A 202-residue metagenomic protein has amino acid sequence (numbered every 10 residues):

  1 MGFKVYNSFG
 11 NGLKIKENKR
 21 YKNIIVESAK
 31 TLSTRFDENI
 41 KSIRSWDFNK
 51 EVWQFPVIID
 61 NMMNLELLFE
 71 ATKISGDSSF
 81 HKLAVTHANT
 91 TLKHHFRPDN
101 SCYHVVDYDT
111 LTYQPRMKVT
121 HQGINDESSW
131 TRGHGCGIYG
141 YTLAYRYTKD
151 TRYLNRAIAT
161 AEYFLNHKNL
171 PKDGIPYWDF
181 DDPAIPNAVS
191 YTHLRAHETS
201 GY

Functional and structural regions predicted by a protein language model:
F3-K14: Non-membrane alpha-helical segments in proteins
G12-V26, T72-V85, Y145-I158: Structural helix-adjacent loops and short alpha-helical linkers that scaffold large soluble proteins
I24-R44, L83-H104, Y108-T120, R156-D173: Long, well-ordered core segments of solenoidal/helical folds
S42-Y103: Aromatic- and glycine-enriched pocket-lining scaffold segments that form the walls of small-molecule binding clefts
R44-E51, R116-N125, Y177-A188: Acidic/His metal-coordination segments adjacent to aromatic residues that form catalytic metal sites in metalloenzymes
C136-Y147, Y153-H167: Oxyanion-binding "anion nests"
T192-T199: Conserved small/polar residues in nucleotide/adenosyl-binding loops
